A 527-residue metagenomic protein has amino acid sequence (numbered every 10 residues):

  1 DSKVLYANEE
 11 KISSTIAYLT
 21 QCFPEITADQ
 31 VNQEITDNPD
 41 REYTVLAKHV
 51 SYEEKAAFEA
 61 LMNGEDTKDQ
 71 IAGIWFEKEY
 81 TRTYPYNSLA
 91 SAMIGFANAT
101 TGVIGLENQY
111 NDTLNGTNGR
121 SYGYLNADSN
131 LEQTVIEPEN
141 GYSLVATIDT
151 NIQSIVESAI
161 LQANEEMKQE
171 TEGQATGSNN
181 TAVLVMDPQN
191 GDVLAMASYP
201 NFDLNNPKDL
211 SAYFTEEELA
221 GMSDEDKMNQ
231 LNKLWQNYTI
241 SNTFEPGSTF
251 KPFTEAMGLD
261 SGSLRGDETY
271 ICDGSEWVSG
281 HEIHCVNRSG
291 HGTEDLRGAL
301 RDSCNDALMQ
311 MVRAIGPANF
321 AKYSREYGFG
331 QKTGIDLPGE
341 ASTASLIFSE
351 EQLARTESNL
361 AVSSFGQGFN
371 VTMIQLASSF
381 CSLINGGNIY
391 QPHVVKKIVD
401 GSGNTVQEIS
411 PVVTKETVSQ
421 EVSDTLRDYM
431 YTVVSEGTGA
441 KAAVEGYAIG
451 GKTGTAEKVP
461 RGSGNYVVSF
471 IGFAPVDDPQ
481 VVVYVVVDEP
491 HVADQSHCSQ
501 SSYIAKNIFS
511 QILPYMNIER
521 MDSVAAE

Functional and structural regions predicted by a protein language model:
D1-V4, A97, A195-N201: Short beta->alpha transition motifs characteristic of CBS
K3-V4, E166-N179, M222-M228, N232: Short helix/loop segment immediately N-terminal to the Walker
Y6-P24, Q30-G141, E165, V485 (+2 more regions): Small/polar-residue-rich segments within soluble enzyme cores
S13-Q21, K48, A56, A60 (+20 more regions): Solvent-exposed, polar/charged alpha-helical surfaces in well-ordered, non-transmembrane soluble domains, broadly
V31-N38, A175-S178, Y270, A442: Short, glycine-/polar-rich solvent-exposed loops and beta-turns at beta-strand/coil boundaries
Y43, S129-T181: Conserved, well-ordered alpha-helix/loop/beta-strand core segments that scaffold catalytic motifs
A127, L131-V135, I148, T181-L184 (+4 more regions): Beta-lactam-recognizing serine transpeptidase/beta-lactamase-like catalytic domain environment
E489-Q500: A short acidic/glycine-rich loop-to-helix N-cap element
